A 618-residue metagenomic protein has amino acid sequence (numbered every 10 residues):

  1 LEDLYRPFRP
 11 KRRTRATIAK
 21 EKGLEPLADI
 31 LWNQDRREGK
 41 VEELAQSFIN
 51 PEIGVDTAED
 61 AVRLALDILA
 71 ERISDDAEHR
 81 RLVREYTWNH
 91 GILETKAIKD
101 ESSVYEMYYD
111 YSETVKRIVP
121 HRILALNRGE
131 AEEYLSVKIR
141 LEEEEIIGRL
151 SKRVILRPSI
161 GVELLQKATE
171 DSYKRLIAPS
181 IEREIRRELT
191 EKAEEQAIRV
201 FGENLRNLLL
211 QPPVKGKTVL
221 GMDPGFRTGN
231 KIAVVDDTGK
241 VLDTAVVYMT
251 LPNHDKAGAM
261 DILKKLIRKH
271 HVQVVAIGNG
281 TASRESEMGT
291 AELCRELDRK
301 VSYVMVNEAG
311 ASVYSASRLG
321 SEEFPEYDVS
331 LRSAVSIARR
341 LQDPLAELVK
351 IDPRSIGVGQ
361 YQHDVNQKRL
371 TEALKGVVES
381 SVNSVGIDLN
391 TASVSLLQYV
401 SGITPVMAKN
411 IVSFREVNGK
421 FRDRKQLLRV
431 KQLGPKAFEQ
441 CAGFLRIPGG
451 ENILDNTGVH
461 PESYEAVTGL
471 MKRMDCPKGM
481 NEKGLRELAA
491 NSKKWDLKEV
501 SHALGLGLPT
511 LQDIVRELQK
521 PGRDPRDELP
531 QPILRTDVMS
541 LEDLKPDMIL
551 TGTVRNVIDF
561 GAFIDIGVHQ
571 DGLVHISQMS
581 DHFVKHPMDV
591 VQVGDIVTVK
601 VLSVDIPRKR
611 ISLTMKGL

Functional and structural regions predicted by a protein language model:
L1, K11-T14, K20, A61 (+35 more regions): Helical mechanochemical/support elements of P-loop NTPase systems and associated helical scaffolds
L1-E52, D243, S384-E528, R535 (+2 more regions): Accessory alpha-helical DNA-binding modules that contact the DNA backbone or grooves
L1-G221, R227-Y327, A334: Duplex nucleic acid-engaging cores and interfaces of nucleic-acid transaction enzymes
P7, I18-E21, A125-G129, L209-P213 (+14 more regions): Replace "in large, NTP-powered and nucleic-acid-processing enzymes" with "in large, NTP-powered factors and other
L44-E52, D56-A58, D110-E113, R128 (+6 more regions): Low-complexity, acidic/Ser/Thr- and charged residue-rich accessory regions of DNA metabolism proteins
R84-I92, M222-F226, T281-A282, V306-V313 (+5 more regions): A glycine-rich phosphate-binding loop feature that marks nucleotide/adenosyl-phosphate handling sites
T244-L251, V274, A316-V329, V358-Q362 (+5 more regions): Short beta-alpha connecting loops at secondary-structure transitions that line or flank enzyme active sites
V304, G310, S315-V385, N390: Long, charge-rich intrinsically disordered scaffolds of nucleic-acid metabolism proteins
